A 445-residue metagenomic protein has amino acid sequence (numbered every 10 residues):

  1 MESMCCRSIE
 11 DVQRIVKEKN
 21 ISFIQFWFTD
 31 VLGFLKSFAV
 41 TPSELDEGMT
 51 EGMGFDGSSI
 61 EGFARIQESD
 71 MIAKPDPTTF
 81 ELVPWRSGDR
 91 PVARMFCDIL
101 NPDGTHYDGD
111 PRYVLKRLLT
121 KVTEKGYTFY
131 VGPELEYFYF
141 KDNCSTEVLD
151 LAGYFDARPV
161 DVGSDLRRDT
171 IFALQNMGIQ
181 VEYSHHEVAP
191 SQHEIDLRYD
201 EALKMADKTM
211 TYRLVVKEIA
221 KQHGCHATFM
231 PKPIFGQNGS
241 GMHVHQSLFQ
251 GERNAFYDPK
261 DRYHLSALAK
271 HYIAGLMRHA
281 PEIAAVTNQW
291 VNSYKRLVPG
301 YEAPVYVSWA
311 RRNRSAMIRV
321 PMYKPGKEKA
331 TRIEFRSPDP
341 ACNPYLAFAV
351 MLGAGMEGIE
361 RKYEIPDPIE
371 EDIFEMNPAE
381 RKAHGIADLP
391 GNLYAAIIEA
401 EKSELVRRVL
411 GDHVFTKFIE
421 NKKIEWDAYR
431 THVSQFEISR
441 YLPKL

Functional and structural regions predicted by a protein language model:
M1-L445: Glycine-rich, acidic/polar active-site loops that bind/position phosphate-bearing ligands
